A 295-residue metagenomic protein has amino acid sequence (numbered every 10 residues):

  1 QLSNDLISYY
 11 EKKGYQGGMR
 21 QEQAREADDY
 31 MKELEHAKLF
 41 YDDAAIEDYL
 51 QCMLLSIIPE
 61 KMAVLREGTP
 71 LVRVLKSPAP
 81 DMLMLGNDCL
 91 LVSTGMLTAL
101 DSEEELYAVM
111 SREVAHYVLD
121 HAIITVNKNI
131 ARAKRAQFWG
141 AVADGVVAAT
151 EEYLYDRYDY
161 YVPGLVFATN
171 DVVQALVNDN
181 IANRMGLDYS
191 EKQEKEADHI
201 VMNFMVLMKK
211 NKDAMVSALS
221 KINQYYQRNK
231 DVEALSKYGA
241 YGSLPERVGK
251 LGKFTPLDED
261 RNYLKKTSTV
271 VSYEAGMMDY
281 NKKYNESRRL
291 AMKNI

Functional and structural regions predicted by a protein language model:
Q1-Y155, N183-D188, D198-P245, G249-I295: Peri-catalytic and regulatory segments of divalent metal-dependent proteins
V147, E151-I181: Membrane-inserting effector segments that mediate pore formation, membrane fusion, or transient membrane insertion
Q193: Primarily a LysM-type cell-wall glycan-binding module
